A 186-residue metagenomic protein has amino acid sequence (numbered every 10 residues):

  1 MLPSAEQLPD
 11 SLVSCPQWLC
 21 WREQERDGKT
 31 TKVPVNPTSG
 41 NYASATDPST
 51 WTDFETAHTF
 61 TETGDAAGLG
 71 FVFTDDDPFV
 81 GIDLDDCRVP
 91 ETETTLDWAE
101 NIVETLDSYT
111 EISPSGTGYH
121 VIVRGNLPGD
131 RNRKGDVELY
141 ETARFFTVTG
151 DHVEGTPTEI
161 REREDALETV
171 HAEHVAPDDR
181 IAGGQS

Functional and structural regions predicted by a protein language model:
M1-S186: Conserved phosphate/metal-binding and DNA-contacting active-site motifs used in DNA phosphodiester-bond processing
